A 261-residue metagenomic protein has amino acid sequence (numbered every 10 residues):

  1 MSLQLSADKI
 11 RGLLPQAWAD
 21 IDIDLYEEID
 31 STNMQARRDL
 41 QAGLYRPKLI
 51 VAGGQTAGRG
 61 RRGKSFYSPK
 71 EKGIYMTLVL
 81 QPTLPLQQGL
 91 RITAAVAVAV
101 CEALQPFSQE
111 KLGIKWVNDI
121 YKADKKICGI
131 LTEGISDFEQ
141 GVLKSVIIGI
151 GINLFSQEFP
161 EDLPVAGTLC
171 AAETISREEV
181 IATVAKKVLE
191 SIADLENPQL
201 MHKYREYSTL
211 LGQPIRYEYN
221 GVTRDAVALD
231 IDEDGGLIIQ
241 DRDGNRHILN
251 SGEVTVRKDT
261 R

Functional and structural regions predicted by a protein language model:
M1-P106, C128: N-terminal lobe of the biotin/lipoate ligase/transferase fold
S2-K9, W18, L86-Q88, A94-L112 (+1 more regions): Long, positively charged amphipathic alpha-helical accessory segments at protein N-termini or as interdomain linkers
E27, I114-W116: Short loop/edge segments at beta-strand edges and connector loops that shape dinucleotide/nucleotide cofactor-binding
